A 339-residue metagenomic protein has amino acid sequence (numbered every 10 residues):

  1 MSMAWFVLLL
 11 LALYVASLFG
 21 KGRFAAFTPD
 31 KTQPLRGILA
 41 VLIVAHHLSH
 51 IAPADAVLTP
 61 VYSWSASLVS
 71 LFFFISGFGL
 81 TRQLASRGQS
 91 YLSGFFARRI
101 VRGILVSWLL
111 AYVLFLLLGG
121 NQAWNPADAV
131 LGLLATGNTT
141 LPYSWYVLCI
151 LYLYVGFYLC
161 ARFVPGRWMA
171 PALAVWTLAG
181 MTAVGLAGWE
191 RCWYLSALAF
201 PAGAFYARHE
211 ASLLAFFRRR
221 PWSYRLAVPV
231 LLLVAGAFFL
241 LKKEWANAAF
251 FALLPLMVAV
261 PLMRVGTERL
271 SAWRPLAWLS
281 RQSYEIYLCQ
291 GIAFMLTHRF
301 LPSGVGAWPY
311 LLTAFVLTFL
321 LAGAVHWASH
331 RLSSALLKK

Functional and structural regions predicted by a protein language model:
M1-W176, Q282, S303-K339: Membrane-cytosol interface segments of multi-pass membrane proteins, especially ER/Golgi lipid-handling enzymes
S2-V7, T182-L186, W193-E285, I292-F300 (+1 more regions): Alpha-helical transmembrane segments and terminal signal-anchor/GPI-anchor hydrophobic tails, characterized by long
H47, Y287-Q290: Histidine-centered divalent metal-coordination motifs
S144-L151, W189-L198: Short, contiguous, pocket-lining structural segments that sit at or immediately flank catalytic/ligand-binding sites
